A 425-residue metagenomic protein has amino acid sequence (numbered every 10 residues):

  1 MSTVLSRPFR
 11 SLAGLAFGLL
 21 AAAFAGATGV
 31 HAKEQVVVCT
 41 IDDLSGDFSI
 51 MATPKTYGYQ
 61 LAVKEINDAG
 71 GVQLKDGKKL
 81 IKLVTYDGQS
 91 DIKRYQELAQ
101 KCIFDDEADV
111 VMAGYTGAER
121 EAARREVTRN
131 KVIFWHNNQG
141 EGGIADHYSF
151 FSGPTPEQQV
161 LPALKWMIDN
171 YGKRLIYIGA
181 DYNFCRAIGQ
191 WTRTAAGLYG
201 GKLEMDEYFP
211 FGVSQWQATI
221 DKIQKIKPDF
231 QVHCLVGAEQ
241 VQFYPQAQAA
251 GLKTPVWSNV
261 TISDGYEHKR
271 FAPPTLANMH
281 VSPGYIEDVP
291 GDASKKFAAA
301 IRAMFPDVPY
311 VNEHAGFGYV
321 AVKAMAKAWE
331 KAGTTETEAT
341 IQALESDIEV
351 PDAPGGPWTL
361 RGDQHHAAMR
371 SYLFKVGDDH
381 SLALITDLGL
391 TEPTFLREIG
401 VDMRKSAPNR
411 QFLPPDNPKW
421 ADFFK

Functional and structural regions predicted by a protein language model:
M1-R7, A27: Short linear, low-complexity motifs centered on an aromatic residue
S2-V4, L15, L20, A32-K425: Extracytosolic ligand-binding ectodomains
F24-A32: Sec/Tat signal peptide C-region and signal peptidase I cleavage site
